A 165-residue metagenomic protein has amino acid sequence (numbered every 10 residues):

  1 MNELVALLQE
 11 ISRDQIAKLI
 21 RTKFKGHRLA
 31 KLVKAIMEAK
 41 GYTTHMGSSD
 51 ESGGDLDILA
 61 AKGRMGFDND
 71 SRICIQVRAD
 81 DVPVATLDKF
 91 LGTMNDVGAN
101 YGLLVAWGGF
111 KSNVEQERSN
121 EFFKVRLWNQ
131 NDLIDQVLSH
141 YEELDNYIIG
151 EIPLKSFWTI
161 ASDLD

Functional and structural regions predicted by a protein language model:
M1-D165: Mixed-charge (Asp/Glu-Lys/Arg
